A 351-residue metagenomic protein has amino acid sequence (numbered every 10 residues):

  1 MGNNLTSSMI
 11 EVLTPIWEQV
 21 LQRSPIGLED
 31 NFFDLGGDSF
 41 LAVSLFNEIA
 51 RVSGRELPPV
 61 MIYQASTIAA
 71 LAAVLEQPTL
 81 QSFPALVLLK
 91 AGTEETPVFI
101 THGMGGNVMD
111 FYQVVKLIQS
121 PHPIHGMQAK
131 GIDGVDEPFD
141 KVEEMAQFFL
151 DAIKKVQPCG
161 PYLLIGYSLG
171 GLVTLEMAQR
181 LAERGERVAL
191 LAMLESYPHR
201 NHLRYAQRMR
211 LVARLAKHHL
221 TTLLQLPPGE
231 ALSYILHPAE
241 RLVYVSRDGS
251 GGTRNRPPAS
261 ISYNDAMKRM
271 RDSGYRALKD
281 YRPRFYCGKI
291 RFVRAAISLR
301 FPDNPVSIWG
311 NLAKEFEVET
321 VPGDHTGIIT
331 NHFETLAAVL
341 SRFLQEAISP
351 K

Functional and structural regions predicted by a protein language model:
M1-F83, S196-N201, E334-A338: Phosphopantetheine-dependent thiolation modules in NRPS/PKS and related acyl-activating systems
A73, L80-K351: A hydrolase-biased, glycine/serine/histidine/acidic-enriched motif that marks catalytic-domain neighborhoods in diverse
